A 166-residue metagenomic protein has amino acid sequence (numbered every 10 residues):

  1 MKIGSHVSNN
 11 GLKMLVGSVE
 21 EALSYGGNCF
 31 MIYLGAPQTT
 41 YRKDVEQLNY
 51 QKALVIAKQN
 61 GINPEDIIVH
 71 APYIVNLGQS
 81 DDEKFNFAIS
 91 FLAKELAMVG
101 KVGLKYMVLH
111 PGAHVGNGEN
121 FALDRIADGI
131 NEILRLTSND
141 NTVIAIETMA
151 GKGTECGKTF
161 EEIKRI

Functional and structural regions predicted by a protein language model:
M1-V69, V75-K94: N-terminal pre-domain/capping segments
H6, H70, H110, H114: Histidine-centered active-site/metal-ligand motif
L77-I166: Active-site acidic/histidine proton-transfer and metal-coordination neighborhood in alpha/beta enzyme cores
